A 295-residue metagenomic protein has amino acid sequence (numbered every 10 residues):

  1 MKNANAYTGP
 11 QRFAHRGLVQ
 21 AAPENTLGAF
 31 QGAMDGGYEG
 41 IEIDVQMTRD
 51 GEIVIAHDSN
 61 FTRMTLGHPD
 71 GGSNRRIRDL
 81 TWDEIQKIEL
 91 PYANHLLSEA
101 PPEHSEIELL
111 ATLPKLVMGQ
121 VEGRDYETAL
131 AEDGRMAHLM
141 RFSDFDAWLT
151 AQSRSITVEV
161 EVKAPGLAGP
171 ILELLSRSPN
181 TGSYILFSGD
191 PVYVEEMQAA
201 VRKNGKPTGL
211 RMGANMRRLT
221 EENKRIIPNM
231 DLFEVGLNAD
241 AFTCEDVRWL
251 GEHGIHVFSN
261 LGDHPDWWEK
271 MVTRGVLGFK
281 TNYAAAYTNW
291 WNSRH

Functional and structural regions predicted by a protein language model:
M1-H295: Phosphate-group recognition and catalysis centered on beta-loop-alpha active-site segments
